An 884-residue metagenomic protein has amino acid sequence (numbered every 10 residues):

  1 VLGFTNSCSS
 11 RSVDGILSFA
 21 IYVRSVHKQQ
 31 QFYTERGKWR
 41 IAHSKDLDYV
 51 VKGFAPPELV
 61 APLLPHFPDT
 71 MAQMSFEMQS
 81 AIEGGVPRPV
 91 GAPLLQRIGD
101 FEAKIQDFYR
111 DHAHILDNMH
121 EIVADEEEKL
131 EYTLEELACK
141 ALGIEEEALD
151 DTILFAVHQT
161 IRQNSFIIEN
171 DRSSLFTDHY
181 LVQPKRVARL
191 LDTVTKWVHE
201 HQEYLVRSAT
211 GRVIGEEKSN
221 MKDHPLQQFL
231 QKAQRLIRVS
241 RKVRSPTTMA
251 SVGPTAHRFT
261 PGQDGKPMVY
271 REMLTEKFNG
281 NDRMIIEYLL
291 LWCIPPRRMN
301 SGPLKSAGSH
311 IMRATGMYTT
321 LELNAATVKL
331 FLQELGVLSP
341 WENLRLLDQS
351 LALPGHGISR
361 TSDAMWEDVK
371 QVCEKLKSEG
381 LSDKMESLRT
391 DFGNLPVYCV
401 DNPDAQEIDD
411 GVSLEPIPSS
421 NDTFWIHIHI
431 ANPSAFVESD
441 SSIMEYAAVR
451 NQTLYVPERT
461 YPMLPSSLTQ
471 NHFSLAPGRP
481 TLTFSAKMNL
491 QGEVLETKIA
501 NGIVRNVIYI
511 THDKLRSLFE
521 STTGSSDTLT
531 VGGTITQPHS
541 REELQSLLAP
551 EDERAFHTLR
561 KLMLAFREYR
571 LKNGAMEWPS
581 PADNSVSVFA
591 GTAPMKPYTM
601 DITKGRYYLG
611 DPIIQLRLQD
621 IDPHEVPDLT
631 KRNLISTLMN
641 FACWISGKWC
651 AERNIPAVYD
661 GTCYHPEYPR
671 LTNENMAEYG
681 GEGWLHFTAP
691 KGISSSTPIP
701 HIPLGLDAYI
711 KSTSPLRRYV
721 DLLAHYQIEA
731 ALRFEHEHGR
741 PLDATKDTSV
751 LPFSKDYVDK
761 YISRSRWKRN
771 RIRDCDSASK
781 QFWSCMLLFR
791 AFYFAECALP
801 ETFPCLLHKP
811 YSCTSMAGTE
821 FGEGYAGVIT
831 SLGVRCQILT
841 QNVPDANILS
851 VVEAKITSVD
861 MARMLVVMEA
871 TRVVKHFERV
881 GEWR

Functional and structural regions predicted by a protein language model:
V1, E882-R884: Eukaryotic N-terminal targeting leaders
F4-C8, G15, H27-K28, G37-R40 (+4 more regions): Electropositive polyanion-binding surfaces
S306-M317, L323, T327: N-terminal accessory nucleic-acid engagement/regulatory domains that precede and modulate ATP-driven motor cores
T319-P396, V400: Short glycine- and acidic-rich boundary segments immediately preceding or forming the N-terminal edge of structured
M861-G881: Internal insertion modules embedded within essential enzymes
